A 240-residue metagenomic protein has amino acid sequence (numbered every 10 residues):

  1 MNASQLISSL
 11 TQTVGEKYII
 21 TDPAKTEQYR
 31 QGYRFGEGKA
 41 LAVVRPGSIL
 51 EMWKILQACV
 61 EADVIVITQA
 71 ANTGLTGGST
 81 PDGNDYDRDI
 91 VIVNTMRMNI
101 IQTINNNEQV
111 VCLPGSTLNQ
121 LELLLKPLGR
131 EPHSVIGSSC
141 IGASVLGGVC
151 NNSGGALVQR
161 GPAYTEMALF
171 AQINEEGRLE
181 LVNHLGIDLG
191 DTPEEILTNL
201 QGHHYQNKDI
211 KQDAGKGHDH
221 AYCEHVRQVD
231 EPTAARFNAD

Functional and structural regions predicted by a protein language model:
M1-Q57, G74-Q109, G137-S138: N-terminal flexible segment immediately upstream of the FAD-binding catalytic core in FAD-dependent oxidoreductases
I7, W53, N119-K126: Predominant activation on well-ordered alpha-helical scaffold segments within soluble catalytic domains
T11-Y18, V60-D63, L125-G129, S153 (+1 more regions): Structural signal for hydrophobic packing residues in well-ordered secondary-structure cores of soluble enzyme domains
R34-T68, P81, Q102, Q109-L113 (+2 more regions): Soluble FAD-dependent oxygen oxidases
V43-R45, I67, G74, I92-N94 (+4 more regions): Structured core elements
V60-A62, Q69-A71, A143, E166: Short, basic and Ser/Thr-rich N-terminal targeting/leader segments
A70-T73, T117: Ser/Thr-glycine-rich phosphate-binding loops at phosphate-binding pockets of nucleotides, nucleotide cofactors
I100-I104, P114, N119, K126-D240: FAD-binding subdomain of flavoenzyme oxidoreductases
